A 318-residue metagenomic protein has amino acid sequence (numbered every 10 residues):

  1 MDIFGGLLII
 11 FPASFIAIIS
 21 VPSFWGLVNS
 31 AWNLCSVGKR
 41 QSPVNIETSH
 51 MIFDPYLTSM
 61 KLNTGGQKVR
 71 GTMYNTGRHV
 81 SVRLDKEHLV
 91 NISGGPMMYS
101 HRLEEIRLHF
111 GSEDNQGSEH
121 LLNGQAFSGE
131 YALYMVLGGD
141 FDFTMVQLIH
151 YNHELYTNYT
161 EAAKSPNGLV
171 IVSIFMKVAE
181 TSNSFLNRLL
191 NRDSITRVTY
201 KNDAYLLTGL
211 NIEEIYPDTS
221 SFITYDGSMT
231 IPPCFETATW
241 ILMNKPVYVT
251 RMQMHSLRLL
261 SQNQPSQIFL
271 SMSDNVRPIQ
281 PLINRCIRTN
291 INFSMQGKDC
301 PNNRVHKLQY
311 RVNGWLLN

Functional and structural regions predicted by a protein language model:
D2-N318: Alpha-carbonic anhydrase
